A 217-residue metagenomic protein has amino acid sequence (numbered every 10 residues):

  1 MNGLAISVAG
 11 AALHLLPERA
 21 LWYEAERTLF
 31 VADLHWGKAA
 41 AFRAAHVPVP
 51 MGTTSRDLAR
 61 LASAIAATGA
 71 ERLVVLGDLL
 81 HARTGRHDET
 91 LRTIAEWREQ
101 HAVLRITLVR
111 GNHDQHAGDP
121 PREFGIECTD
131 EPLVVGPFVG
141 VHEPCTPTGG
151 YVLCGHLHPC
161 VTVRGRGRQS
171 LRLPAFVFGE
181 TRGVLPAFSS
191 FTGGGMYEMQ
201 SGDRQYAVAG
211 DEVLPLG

Functional and structural regions predicted by a protein language model:
M1-L76, H81-G217: Extended recognition/assembly regions associated with phosphoester-bond processing machinery
